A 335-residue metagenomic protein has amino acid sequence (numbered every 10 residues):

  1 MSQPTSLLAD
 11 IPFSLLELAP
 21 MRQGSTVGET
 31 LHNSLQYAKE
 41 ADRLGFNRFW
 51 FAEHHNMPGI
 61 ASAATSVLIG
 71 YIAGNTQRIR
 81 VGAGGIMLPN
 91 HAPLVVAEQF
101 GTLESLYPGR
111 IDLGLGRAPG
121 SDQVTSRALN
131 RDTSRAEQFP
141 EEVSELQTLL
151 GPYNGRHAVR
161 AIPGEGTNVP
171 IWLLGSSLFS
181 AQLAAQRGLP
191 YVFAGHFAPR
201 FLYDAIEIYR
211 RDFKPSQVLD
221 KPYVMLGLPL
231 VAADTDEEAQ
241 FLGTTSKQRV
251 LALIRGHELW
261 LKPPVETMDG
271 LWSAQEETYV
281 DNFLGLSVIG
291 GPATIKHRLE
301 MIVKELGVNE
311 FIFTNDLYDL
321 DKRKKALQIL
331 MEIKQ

Functional and structural regions predicted by a protein language model:
M1-N75: N-terminal beta1-alpha1-beta2 module of alpha/beta enzyme domains
S2-L7, T133-R160, F201-L306: An alpha-helical appendage that flanks or caps ligand/catalytic pockets
T5-L8, D42, I69-Q77, F100 (+4 more regions): Acidic (Asp/Glu)-rich catalytic clusters
L8-V27, P89-P152, Y191: Flexible, glycine-rich active-site loops centered on histidine and acidic residues that chelate a metal or position
F13, A41, G45, E53 (+6 more regions): Conserved, mostly hydrophobic/aromatic
F13-E17, F49-F51, V81-A83, I111-L115 (+4 more regions): Hydrophobic faces of well-ordered beta-strands that scaffold small-molecule active sites in alpha/beta enzyme cores
E17-H32, I86-L94, E165-G175, F283-P292: Active-site mouth loops of central-metabolism enzymes
G28-E40, S176-Q182, T294-M301: Short, acidic/polar
